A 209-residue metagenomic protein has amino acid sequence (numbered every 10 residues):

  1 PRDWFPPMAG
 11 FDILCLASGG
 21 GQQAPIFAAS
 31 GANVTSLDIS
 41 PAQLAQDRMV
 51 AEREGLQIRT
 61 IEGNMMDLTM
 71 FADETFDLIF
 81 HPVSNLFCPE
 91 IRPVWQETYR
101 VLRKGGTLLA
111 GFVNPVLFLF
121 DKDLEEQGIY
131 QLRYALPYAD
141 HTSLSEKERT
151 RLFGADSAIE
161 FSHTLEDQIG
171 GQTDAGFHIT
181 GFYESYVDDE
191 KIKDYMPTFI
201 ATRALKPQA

Functional and structural regions predicted by a protein language model:
P1-F11: Conserved alpha-helix/loop element of class I SAM-dependent methyltransferases that forms part of the SAM/SAH-binding
F11-D67: Class I SAM-dependent methyltransferase SAM/SAH-binding core
M66-I79: A short acidic, Gly/Pro-enriched loop at the edge of an enzyme's catalytic core that lines a small-molecule cofactor
D77-R92: A short SAM/SAH-binding and catalytic strip from SAM-dependent methyltransferases
R92-T107: A short glycine-rich, Lys/Arg-flanked "PGG" loop and its adjoining helix->strand segment in the class I
T107-K147: Conserved class I S-adenosyl-L-methionine
I159-F182: Short alpha-helix
A175-F177, K191-A209: Core SAM-dependent methyltransferase catalytic element
